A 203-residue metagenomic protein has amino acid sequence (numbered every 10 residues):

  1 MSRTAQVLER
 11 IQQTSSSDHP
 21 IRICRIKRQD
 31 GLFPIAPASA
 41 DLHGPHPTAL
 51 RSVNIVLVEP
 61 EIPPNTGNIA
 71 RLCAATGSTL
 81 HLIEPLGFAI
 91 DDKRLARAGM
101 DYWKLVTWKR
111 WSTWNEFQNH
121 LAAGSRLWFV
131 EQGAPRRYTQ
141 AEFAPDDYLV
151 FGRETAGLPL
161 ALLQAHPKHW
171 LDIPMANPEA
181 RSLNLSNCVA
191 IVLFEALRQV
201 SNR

Functional and structural regions predicted by a protein language model:
R3-Q12, P20-R203: Post-transcriptional modification and biogenesis factors for structured RNAs of the translation apparatus
